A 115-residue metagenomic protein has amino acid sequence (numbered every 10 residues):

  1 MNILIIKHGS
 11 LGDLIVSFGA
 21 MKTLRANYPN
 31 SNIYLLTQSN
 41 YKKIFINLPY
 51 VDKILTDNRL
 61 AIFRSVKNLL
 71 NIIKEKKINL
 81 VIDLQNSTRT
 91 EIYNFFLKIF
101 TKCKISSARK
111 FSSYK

Functional and structural regions predicted by a protein language model:
M1-K115: Catalytic machinery of carbohydrate-active enzymes, primarily nucleotide-sugar-dependent glycosyltransferases
